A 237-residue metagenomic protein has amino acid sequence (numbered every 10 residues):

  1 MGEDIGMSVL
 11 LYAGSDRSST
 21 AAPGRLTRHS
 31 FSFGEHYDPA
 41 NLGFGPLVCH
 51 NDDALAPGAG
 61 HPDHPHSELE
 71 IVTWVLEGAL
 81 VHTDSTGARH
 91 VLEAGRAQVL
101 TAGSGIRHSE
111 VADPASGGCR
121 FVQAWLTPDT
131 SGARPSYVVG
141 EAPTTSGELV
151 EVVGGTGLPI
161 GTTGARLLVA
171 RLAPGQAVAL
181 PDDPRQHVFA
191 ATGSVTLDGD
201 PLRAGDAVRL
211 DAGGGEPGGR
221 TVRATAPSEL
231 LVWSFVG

Functional and structural regions predicted by a protein language model:
M1-G237: Jelly-roll (double-stranded beta-helix
